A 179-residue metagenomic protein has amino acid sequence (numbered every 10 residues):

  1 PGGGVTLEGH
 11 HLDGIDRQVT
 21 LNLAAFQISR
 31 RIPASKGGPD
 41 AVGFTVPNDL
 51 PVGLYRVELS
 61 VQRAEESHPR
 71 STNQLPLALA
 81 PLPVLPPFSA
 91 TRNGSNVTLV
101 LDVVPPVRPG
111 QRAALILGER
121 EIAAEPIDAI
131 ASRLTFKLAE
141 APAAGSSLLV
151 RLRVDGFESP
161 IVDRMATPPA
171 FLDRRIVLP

Functional and structural regions predicted by a protein language model:
P1, P76-G94: Short, compositionally biased P/S/T/A/G/V-rich stretches that sit at domain boundaries
P1-S67, R92-E158: Immunoglobulin-like IPT/TIG beta-sandwich domains and homologous Ig-like subdomains
S67-V84, E158-P179: Short beta-strand elements
